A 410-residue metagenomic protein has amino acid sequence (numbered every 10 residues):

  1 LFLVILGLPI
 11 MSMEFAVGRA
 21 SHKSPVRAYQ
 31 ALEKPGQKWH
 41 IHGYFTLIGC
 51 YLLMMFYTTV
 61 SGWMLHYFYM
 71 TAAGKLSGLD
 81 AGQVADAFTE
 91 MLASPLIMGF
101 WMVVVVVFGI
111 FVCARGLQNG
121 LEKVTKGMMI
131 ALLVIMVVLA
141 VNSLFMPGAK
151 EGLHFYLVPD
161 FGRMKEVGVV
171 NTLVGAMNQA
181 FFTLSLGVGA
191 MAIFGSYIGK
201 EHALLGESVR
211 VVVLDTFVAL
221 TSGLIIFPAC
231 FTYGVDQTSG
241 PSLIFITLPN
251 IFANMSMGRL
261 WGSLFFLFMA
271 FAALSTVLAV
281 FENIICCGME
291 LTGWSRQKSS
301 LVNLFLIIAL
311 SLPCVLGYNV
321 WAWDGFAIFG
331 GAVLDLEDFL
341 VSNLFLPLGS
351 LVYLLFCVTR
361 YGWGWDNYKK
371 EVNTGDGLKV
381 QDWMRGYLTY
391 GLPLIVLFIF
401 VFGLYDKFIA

Functional and structural regions predicted by a protein language model:
F2-K34, A229, Y233-D236, L355-R360 (+1 more regions): Juxtamembrane transmembrane-helix boundary signature
G7-S24, Q30, W39-A87, F245 (+4 more regions): Hydrophobic transmembrane alpha-helices that form the core helical bundles of multi-pass secondary transporters
K23-F45, T58-Q118, P147-V174, P241-F245 (+3 more regions): Inter-helical loop and helix-membrane interface segments of multi-pass membrane transporters/permeases
R27, S61-A93, Y197-E201, G206-V218 (+4 more regions): Helix-loop-helix connectors at the membrane interface of multi-pass transporters/channels
K38-M54, T89-L92, V104-M128, I193-E201 (+2 more regions): Membrane-water interface regions at transmembrane-helix termini and the short interhelical loops of multi-pass membrane
I41-L47, T292-L304, L336-V396: C-terminal membrane-solvent junction of multi-pass transporters and transport-like membrane proteins
P95, G99-F100, L214-L220, R259-G262 (+3 more regions): Loop-to-transmembrane helix boundary motifs in multi-pass membrane proteins
E122, K126-L274, L278, K298-S299 (+1 more regions): Membrane-embedded translocation segments of transport machinery
